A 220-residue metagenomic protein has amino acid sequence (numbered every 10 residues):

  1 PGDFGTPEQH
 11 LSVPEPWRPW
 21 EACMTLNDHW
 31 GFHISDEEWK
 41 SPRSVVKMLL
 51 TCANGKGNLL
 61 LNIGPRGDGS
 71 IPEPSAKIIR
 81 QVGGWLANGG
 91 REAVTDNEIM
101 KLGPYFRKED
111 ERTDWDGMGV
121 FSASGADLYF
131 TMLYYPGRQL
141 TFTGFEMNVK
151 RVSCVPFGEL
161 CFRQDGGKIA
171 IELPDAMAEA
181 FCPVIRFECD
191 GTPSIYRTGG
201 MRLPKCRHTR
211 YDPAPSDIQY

Functional and structural regions predicted by a protein language model:
P1-Y220: Mature catalytic domains of secreted/periplasmic carbohydrate-active enzymes
